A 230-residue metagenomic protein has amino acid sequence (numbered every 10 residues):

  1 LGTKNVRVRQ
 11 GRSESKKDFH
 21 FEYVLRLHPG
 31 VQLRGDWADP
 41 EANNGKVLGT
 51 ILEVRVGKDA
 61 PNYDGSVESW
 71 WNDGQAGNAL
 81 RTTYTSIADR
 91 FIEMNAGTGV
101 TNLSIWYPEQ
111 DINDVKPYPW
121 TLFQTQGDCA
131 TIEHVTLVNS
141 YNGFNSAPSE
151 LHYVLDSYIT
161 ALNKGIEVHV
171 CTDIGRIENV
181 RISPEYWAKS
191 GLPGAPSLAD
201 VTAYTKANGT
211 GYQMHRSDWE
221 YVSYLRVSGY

Functional and structural regions predicted by a protein language model:
L1-F21, L27, V31-A42: Glycine-rich repeat segments that build the extracellular carbohydrate-interaction surface of secreted and virion
L1-T3, A147, H215: Short His-Asn-centered micro-motif
R7-S15, A60-Y63, I177, W187-L192: Internal, charge-rich low-complexity segments
R12, V31-P119: Right-handed parallel beta-helix/beta-spiral solenoid domain characteristic of secreted/periplasmic
K17-F19, K46, K116-P117, V138 (+2 more regions): Residues that act as N-cap/strand-start positions at coil-to-secondary-structure junctions
D18-H20, Y84-I87, L162: Short alpha-helical segments and helix-capping/turn motifs at coil-helix boundaries
V24, I51, W70, G74-R81 (+8 more regions): Structural detector of coil-to-beta-strand junctions
G30, A96-Y107, D128-N139, E150-K164 (+3 more regions): Right-handed parallel beta-helix
